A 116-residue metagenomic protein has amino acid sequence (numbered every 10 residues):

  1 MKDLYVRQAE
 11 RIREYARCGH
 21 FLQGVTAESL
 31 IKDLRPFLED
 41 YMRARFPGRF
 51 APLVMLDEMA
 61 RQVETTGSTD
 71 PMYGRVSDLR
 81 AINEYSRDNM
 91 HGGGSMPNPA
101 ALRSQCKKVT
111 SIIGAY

Functional and structural regions predicted by a protein language model:
M1-S29, R35, E39-Y116: Long, charged low-complexity segments
